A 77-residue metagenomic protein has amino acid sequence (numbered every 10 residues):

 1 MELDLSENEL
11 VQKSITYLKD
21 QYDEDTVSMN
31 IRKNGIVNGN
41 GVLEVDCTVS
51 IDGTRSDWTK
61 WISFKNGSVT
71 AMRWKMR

Functional and structural regions predicted by a protein language model:
M1-N30: Short, non-transmembrane alpha-helical segments in secretory-pathway proteins
V27-V37, W74: Short amphipathic beta-strand and strand-loop transition segments with alternating hydrophobic
I31-K33, C47, F64-N66: Surface-exposed beta-strand edges and flanking loops
V37-G39, D52-T54: Short glycine/serine/proline-enriched coil/turn segments at secondary-structure junctions
G41-L43, V69-T70: Hydrophobic residues embedded in beta-strands of well-ordered beta-sheets
L43-I51: Short beta-strand segments that buttress and anchor functional surface loops
G53-R77: A short, surface-exposed beta-strand/turn
